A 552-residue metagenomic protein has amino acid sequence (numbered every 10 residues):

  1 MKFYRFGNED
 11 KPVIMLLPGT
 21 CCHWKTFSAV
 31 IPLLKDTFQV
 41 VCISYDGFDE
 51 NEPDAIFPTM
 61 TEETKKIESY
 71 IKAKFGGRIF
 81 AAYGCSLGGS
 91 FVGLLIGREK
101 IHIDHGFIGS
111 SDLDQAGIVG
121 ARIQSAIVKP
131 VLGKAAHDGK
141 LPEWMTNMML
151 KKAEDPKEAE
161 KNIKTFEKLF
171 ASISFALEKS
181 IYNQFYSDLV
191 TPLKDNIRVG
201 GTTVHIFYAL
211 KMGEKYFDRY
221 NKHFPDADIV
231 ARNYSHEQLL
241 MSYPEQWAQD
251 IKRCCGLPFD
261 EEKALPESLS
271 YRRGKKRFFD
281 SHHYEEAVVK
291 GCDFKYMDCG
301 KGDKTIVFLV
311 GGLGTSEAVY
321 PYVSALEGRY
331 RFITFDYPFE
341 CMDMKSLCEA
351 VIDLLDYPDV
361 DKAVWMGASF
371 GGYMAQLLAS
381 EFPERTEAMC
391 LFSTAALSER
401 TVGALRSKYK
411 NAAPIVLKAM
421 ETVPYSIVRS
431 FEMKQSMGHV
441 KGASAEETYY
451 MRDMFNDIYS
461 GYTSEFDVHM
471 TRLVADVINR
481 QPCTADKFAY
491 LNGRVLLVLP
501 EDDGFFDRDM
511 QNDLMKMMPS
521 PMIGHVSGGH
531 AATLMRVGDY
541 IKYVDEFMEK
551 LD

Functional and structural regions predicted by a protein language model:
M1-I14, D36-Q39, Y234, S242-I306 (+3 more regions): Alpha/beta-hydrolase fold catalytic core
Y4-E52, V289-C341: Conserved HGGG/HGGXW glycine-rich cap/lid loop of the alpha/beta-hydrolase fold
C42-Y83, S324, I333-M366: Active-site loop/oxyanion-hole signature of alpha/beta-hydrolase fold enzymes
G84-V92, G367-G371, A375: Gly/Ala-rich beta-loop-alpha elbow adjacent to hydrolase catalytic centers
G97, I103-A136, M389-T422: Flexible "cap/lid" loop of the alpha/beta hydrolase fold
K179-K222, T463-Q511: Conserved serine/cysteine hydrolase catalytic core
F224-Q238, R508-A531: Catalytic histidine neighborhood in serine/cysteine hydrolases with alpha/beta-hydrolase-type architecture
S235-A248, F505, G528-I541: Catalytic histidine-centered segment of alpha/beta-hydrolase-like enzymes
